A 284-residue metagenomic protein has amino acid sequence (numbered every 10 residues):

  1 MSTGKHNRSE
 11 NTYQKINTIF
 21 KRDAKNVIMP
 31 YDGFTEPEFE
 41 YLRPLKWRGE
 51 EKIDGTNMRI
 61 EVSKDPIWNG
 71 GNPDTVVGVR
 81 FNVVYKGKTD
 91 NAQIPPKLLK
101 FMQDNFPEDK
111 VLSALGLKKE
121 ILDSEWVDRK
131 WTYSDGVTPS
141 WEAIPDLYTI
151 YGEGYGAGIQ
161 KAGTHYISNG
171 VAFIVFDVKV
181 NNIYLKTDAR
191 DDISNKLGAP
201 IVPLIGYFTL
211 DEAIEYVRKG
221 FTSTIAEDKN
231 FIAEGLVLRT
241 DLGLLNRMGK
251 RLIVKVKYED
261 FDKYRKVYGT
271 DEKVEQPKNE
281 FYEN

Functional and structural regions predicted by a protein language model:
S2-N284: Core nucleotide-handling region used for phosphoryl-transfer chemistry
